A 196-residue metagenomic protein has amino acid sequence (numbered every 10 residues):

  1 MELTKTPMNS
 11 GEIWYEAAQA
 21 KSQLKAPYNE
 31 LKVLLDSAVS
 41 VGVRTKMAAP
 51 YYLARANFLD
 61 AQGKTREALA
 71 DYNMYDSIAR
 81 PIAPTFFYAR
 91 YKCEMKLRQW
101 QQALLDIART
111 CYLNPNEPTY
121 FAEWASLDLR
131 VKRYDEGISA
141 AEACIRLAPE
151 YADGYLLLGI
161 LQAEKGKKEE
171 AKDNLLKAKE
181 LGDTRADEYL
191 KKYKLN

Functional and structural regions predicted by a protein language model:
E2-L3, S37-V41, M74-Y75, R109-T110 (+2 more regions): Canonical positions in the second alpha-helix
K5-T6, V41-R44, I78-A79, L113 (+2 more regions): Structural marker of alpha-solenoid helical repeat scaffolds
G11-E12, K46-A49, I82-T85, P118-T119 (+2 more regions): Helix-start (N-cap) detector for alpha-helical repeat units in TPR-like alpha-solenoids, especially tetratricopeptide
E16, A54, A89, E123 (+2 more regions): Canonical tetratricopeptide repeat
Q23-L24, A61, K96, R130-V131 (+2 more regions): Register position in tetratricopeptide repeats
P81-W100, L105-D135, S139-R146: Alpha-helical adaptor scaffolds
